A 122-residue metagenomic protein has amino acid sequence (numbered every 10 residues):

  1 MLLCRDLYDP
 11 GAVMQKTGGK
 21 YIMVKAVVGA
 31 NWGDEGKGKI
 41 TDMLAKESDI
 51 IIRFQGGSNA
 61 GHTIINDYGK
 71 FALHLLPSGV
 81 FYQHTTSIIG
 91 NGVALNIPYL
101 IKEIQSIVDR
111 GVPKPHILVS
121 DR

Functional and structural regions predicted by a protein language model:
L7-P10: Short hydrophobic targeting helices and cationic amphipathic motifs that mediate membrane/organellar targeting
Y21-R122: Non-transmembrane, aqueous-exposed alpha-helical and coiled segments at domain scale
